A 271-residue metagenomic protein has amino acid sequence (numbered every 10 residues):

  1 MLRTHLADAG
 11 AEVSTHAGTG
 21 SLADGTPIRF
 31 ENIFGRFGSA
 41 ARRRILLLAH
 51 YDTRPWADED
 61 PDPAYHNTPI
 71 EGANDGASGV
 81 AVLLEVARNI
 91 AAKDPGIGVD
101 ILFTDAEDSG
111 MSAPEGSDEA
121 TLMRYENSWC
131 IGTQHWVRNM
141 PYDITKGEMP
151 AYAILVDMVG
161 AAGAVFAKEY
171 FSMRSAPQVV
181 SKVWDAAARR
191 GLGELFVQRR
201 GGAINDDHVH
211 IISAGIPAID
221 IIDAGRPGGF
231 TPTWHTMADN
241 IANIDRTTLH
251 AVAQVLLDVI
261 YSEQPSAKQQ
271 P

Functional and structural regions predicted by a protein language model:
M1-A40: A non-catalytic alpha/beta surface segment that caps or lines the substrate-entry region of metallo-dependent hydrolase
R3-S14, E85-P95, R138-Y142, W184-L192 (+2 more regions): Sec-exported extracytoplasmic/periplasmic mature domains
A11-D24, D94-D100, E194-G202, A267-P271: Surface-exposed patches in mature extracellular/periplasmic domains of secreted proteins
S14-T15, F34-R36, R44-A49, G72 (+5 more regions): Structural recognition of the beta-strand scaffold that forms the well-ordered cores of secreted hydrolase catalytic
T19-L22, A40-A41, Y51-P55, A106-M111 (+4 more regions): Solvent-exposed loop/turn segments at secondary-structure junctions within structured extracellular/periplasmic domains
W56-P69: Glycine/charged-rich beta-loop-alpha catalytic/anionic-binding loops adjacent to active sites
N67-Q178: Acidic/histidine-rich catalytic neighborhood of metal-dependent amide-processing enzymes
Y152, V159-P271: Active-site-adjacent substrate-binding region of metalloamidase/peptidase-like peptide-processing proteins
